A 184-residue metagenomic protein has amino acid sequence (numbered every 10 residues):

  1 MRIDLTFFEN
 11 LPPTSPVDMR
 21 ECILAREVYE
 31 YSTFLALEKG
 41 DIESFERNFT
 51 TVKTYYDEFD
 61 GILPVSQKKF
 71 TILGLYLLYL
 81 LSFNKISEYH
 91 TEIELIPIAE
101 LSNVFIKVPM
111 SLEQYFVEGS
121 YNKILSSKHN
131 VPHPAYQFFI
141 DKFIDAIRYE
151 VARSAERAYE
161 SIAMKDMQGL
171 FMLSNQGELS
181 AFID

Functional and structural regions predicted by a protein language model:
M1-E9, Y31-S32, N48-Y55: Amphipathic alpha-helices of TPR/Sel1-like and other helical repeat/solenoid scaffolds
M1-V28: Internal amphipathic alpha-helical repeat/solenoid segments
P16-R20, K39, P64: Short, solvent-exposed segments of well-ordered alpha helices
I23-E38, G74-L75: Non-membrane alpha-helical segments in proteins
D41, E46-D184: Alpha-helical scaffold segments of alpha-solenoid architecture
